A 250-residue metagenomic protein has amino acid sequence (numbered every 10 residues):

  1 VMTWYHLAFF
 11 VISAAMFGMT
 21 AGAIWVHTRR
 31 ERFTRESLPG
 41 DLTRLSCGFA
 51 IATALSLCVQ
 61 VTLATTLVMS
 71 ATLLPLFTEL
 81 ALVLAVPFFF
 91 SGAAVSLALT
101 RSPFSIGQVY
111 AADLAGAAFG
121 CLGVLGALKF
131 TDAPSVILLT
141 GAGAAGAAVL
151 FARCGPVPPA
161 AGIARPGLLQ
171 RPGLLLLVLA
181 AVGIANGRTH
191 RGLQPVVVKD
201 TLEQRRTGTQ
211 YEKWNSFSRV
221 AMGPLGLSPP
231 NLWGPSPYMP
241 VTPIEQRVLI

Functional and structural regions predicted by a protein language model:
V1-L249: Alpha-helical transmembrane segments of multi-pass membrane proteins
